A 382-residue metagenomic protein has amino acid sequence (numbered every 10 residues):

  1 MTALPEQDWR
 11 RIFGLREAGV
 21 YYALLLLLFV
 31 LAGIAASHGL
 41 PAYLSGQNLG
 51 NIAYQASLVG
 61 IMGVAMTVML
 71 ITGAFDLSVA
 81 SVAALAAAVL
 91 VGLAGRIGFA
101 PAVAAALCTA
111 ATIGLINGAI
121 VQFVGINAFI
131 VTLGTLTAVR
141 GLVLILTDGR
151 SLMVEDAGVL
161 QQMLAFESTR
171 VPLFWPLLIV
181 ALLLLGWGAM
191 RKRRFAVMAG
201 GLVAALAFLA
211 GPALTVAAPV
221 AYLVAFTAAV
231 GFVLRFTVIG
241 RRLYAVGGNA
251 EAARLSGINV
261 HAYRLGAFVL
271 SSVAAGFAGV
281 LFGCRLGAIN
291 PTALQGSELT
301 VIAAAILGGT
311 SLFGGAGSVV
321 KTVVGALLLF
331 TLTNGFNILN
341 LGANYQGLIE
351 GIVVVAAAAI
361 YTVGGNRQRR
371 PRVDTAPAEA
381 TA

Functional and structural regions predicted by a protein language model:
M1-A36, S151, L184-K192, A228-L234 (+2 more regions): Cytosolic-side transmembrane-helix boundaries in multi-pass membrane proteins
E17-A18, A128, R170-L178, T215-L223 (+3 more regions): Loop-to-transmembrane alpha-helix initiation sites
L26, V30-A35, L44-F99, I116-F129 (+5 more regions): Single transmembrane alpha-helix segments in multi-pass membrane proteins
G39-N51, L144, D148, L209-V220 (+3 more regions): Inter-helical junctions in multi-pass inner-membrane proteins, predominant in energy-converting antiporter-like
N48, M190-M198, A229-F268, A378-E379: Membrane-helix/interface signature in polytopic inner-membrane proteins
Q55-A65, S81-L85, A111-L115, A221-F226 (+5 more regions): Hydrophobic alpha-helical segments embedded in the membrane of multi-pass proteins
V139-F236, I289-P291, R370-A382: Transmembrane helix-bundle core of multi-pass membrane transporters and related energy-transducing complexes
F268-G279, R285-G351: Transmembrane alpha-helical segments in multi-pass inner-membrane proteins
